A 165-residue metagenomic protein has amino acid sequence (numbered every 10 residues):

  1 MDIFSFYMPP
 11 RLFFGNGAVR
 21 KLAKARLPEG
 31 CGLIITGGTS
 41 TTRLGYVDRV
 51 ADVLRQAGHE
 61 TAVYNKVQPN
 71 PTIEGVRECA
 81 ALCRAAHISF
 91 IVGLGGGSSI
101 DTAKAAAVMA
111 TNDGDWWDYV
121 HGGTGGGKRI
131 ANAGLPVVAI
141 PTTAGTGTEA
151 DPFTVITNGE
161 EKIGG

Functional and structural regions predicted by a protein language model:
M1-F90: ATP/NTP phosphate-donor binding region
P10, T111-G165: A glycine/threonine-rich phosphate-anchoring loop and its flanking beta-alpha core in nucleotide/phosphate-binding
L22, L44, T102-K104, V108 (+2 more regions): Active-site-proximal flexible loops/turns
P28, V50, P71, A85 (+4 more regions): Alpha-helix termini
R49, R77-A80, S99-N112, A150-D151: Short Gly/Thr/Asp-enriched flexible loops that form oxyanion-binding sites at enzyme active sites
A62, V92, P136-I140: Hydrophobic/aromatic beta-strand patches that form the interior of the parallel beta-sheet core in alpha/beta enzyme
T72, G96, T124: Short, glycine/charge-rich beta-strand/loop segments that flank catalytic centers and engage negatively charged groups
I88-A106, T142-T148: Glycine/serine-rich anion-binding loops at beta->alpha junctions that coordinate negatively charged ligand groups
